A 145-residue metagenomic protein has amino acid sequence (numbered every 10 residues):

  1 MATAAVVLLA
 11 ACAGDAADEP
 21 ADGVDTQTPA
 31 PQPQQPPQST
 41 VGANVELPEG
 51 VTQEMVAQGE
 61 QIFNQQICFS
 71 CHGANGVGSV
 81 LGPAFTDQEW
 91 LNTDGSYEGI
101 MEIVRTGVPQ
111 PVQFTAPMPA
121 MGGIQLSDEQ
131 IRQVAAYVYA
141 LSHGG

Functional and structural regions predicted by a protein language model:
L8-A11: C-terminal motif of bacterial Sec signal peptides marking the signal peptidase cleavage site
A13-A16: Bacterial signal peptide processing site
P29-N64: Electrostatic cytochrome c docking/interface patches
V56, E60, G73-R105, A120 (+1 more regions): Gly/Gly-Pro-rich "capping" loops immediately C-terminal to redox-active cysteine motifs in periplasmic/lumenal
N64, R105-P109, A136-H143: Sec-exported extracytoplasmic/periplasmic mature domains
N64-S70, N75, Q130: Short pre-active-site segment immediately N-terminal to redox-active cysteine/selenocysteine motifs in thiol-based
G122-G145: C-terminal capping alpha-helices of c-type cytochrome domains
